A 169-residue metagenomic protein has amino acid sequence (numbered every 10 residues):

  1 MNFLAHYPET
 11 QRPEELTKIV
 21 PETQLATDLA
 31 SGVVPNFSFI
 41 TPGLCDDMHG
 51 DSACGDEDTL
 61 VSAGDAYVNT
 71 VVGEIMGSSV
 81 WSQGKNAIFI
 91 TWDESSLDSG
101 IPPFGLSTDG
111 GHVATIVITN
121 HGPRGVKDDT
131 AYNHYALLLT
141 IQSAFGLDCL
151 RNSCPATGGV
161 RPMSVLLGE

Functional and structural regions predicted by a protein language model:
M1-E169: N-terminal pro-sequences and low-complexity stem/linker regions of secreted or lumenal proteins
